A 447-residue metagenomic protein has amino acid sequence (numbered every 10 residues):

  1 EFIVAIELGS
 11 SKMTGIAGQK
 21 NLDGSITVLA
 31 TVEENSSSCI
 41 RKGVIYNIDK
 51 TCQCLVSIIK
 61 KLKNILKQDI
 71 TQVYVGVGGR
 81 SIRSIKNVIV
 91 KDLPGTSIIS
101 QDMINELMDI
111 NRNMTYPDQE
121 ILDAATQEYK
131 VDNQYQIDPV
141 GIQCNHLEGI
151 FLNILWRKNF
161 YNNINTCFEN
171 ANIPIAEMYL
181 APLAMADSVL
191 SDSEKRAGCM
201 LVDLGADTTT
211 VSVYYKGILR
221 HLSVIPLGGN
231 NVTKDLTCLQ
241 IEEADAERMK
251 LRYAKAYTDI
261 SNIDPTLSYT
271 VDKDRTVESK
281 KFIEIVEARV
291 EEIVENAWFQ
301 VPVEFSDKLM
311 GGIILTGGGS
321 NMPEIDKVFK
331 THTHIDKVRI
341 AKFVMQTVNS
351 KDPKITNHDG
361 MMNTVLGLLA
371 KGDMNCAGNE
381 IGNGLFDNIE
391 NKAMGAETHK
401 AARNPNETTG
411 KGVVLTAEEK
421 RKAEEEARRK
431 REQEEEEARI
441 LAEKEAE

Functional and structural regions predicted by a protein language model:
E1-K12, I16-Q72, V77-C199, A256 (+2 more regions): Nucleotide/phosphate-binding catalytic cleft detector across ATP-hydrolyzing and phosphate-transferring enzymes
A5-I6, G15, V75, F168 (+5 more regions): Residue-level signature of catalytic and energy-coupling elements of molecular machines, predominantly ATP/GTP-dependent
I6-K12, V77-G78, S193-E194, L201-T208 (+3 more regions): A short acidic Gly-Thr/Ser loop motif
K61-I65, M114, L239, R252 (+4 more regions): Conserved, well-folded catalytic cores of nucleic-acid-processing and energy-transducing macromolecular machines
N64-I65, G79, N153, K158-E169 (+7 more regions): Phosphate-binding glycine-rich/basic clefts of nucleotide- and phosphate-handling proteins, predominantly
V77-G78, K255, L309-H332: Glycine-rich phosphate-binding loops at beta-strand->alpha-helix junctions
Q101-D102, H332-T364: Conserved phosphate-binding/catalytic loops in two-lobed NTP-binding clefts
A206-Y215, G360-T408: Extended, charge-rich low-complexity interaction segments
